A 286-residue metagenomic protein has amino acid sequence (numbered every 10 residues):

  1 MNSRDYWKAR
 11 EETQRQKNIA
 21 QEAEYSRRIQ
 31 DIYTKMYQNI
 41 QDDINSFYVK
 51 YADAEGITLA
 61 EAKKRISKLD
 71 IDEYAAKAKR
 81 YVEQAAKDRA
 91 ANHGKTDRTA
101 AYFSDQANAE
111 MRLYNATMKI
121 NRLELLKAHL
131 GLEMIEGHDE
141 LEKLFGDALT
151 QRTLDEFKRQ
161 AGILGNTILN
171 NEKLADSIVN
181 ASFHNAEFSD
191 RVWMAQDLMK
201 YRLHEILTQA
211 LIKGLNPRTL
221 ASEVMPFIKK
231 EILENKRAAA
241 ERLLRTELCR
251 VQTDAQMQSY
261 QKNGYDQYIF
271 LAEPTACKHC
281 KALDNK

Functional and structural regions predicted by a protein language model:
M1-K230: N-terminal leader/targeting and assembly helices and adjacent pre-domain segments
E231-K286: Acidic, glycine-rich two-metal-ion catalytic cores of nucleic acid-processing enzymes
